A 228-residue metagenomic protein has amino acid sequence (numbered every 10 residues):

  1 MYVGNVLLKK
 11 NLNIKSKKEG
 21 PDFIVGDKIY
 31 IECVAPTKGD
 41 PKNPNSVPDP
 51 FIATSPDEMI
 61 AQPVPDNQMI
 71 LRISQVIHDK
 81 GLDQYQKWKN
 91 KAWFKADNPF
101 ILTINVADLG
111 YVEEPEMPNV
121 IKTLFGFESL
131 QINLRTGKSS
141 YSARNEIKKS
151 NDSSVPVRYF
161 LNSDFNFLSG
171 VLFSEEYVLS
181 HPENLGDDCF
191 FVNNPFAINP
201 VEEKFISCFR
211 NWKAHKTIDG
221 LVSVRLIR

Functional and structural regions predicted by a protein language model:
M1-K15: Acidic-basic catalytic patches of nuclease active cores, encompassing PD-(D/E)XK and other metal-cofactor nuclease
Y2, K18, D97: Short, well-structured alpha-helical interface segments that form or flank functional binding sites
K9, P36-V192, F196-I227: Metal-dependent nuclease catalytic core centered on acidic motifs
S16-C33: Short acidic loop-to-beta-strand element that houses the catalytic metal-binding Asp/Glu of nuclease active sites
